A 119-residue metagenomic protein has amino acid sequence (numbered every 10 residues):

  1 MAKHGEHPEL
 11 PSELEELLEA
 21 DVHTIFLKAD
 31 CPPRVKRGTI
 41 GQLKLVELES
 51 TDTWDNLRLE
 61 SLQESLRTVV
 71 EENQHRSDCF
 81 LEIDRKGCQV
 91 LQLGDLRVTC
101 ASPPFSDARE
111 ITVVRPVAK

Functional and structural regions predicted by a protein language model:
M1-F80: N-terminal anchoring/assembly modules that precede and organize ATP-driven motor systems
L43-S50, W54, S65-K119: P-loop NTP-binding catalytic core
